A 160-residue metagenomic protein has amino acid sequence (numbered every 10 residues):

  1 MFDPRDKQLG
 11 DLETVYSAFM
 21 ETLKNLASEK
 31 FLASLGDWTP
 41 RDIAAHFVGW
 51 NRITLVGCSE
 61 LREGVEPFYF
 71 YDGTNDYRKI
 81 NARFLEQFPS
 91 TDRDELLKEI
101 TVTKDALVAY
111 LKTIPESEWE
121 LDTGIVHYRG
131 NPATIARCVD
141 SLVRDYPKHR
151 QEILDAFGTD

Functional and structural regions predicted by a protein language model:
M1-S17: Extreme N-terminal tail/first-helix region
F2-D6, T91-L97, C138-V139: Active-site rim elements
L9-G10, K30-K79, E120-D160: Short, contiguous alpha-helical
E13, L23-L26, N131-P132: Short hydrophobic/aromatic segments of transmembrane alpha-helices and their interfaces
Y16-K24, N51-L55, S59, T101-P115 (+1 more regions): Structural signal for well-ordered, non-membrane alpha-helices
E21-A33: A short, compositionally biased N-terminal segment around positions ~18-40 that is enriched in charged/polar residues
K79-E120: Acidic/histidine-rich alpha-helical segments that form the ligand environment of transition-metal centers
